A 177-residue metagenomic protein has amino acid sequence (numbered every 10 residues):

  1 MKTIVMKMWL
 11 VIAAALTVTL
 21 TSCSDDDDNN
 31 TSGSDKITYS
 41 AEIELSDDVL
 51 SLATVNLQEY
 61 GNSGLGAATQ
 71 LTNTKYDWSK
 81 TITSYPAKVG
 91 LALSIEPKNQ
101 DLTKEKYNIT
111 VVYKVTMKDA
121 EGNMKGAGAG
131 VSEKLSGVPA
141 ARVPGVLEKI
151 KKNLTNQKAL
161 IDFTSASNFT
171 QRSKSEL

Functional and structural regions predicted by a protein language model:
M1-C23: Sec-dependent bacterial lipoprotein signal peptides
T17-L45: Bacterial Sec-dependent N-terminal signal peptides
N30-G33, L45-L50, T54-G66, Q70: Short loop/turn and low-complexity linker motifs enriched in small/turn-promoting residues
L52-N62, K104-M117: Short, surface-exposed beta-strand/strand-loop-strand elements in extracellular ectodomains
S63-I109: Mature extracytoplasmic domains of secretory-pathway proteins
Y76-K80, E133, A141: Short strand-edge motifs at loop-to-beta-strand transitions and within beta-strands of extracellular beta-rich domains
G126-V131: Surface-exposed, flexible coil segments in extracellular/virion-facing regions
A140-L177: Short, low-complexity, Pro/Ser/Thr/Gly-rich segments in the mature regions of secreted, periplasmic
